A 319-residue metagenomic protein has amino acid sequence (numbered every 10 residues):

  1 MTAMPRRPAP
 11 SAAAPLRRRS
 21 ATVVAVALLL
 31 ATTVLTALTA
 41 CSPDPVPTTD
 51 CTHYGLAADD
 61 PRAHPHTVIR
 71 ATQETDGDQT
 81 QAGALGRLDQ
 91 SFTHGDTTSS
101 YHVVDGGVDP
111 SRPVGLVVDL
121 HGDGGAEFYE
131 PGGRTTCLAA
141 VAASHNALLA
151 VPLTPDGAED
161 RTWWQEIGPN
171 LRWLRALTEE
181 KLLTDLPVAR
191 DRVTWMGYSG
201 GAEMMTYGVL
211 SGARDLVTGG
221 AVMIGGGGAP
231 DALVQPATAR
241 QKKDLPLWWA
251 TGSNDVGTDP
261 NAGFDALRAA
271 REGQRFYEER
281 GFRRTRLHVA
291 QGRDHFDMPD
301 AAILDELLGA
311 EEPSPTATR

Functional and structural regions predicted by a protein language model:
M1-P43: Secretory targeting and sorting signals
C41-V114, G208, G273-R275, R283-T285 (+1 more regions): A domain-start/cap signature at the N-terminus of enzymes
R112-D123: Short beta-strand element of the alpha/beta-hydrolase
P131-L148: Short amphipathic alpha-helix adjacent to the substrate-entry channel of hydrolases
H145-A158: Conserved alpha/beta-hydrolase
W163-L186: Alpha/beta-hydrolase active-site loop
D191-Q241: Primarily recognizes the serine-hydrolase "nucleophile elbow" in alpha/beta-hydrolase and SGNH/GDSL folds
V222-P299: The feature captures the conserved acid-bearing segment of alpha/beta-hydrolase catalytic domains
